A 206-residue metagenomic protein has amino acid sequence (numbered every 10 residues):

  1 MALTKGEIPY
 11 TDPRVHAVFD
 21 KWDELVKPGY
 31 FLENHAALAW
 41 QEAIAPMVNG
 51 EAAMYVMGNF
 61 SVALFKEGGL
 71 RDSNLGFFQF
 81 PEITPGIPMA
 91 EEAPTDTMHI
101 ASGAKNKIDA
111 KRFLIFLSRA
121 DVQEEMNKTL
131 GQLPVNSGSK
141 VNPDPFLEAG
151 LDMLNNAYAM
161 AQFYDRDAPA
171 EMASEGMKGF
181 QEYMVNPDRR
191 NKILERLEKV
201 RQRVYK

Functional and structural regions predicted by a protein language model:
M1-T4, F19, E92-A101, L151-N155 (+1 more regions): Periplasmic solute-binding protein
K5-A36, F80: Glycine-centered hinge/linker elements that transmit conformational signals in sensory and ligand-binding systems
D20, P28, E67-G131, K178 (+1 more regions): Extracytoplasmic/periplasmic substrate-recognition and gating elements
N34-V48: Short helix-initiation/N-cap motifs at beta->coil->alpha
W40, M57-V62, P94-D96: Beta->alpha turn/N-cap motifs
I44-P46, V62-G69, G103, Q202: Pocket-flanking alpha-helical
N49-M57, S73: Alpha-to-beta junction loops
F78-Q79, N127-E175, Q181-E182, K206: Long, aromatic- and glycine/proline-rich binding clefts that accommodate carbohydrate-like moieties
